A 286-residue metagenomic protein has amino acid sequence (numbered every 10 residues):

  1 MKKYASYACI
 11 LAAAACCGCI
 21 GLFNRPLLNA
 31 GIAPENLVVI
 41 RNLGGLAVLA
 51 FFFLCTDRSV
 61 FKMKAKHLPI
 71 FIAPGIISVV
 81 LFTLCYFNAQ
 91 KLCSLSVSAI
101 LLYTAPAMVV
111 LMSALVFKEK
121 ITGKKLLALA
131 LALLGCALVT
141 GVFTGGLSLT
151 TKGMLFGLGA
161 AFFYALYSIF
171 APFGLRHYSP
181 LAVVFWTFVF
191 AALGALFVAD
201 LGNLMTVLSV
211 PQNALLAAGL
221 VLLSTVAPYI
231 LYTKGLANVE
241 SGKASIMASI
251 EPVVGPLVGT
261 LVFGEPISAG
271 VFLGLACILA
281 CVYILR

Functional and structural regions predicted by a protein language model:
M1-I40, G146-F173, L193: Glycine-/small-residue-enriched transmembrane alpha-helix faces in small-molecule transporters and effluxers
A8, I40, V79, T83 (+3 more regions): Helix-helix packing/entry segments at the starts of transmembrane helices
G18-C19, L43-A47, L133, V189-L193 (+2 more regions): Small-residue-rich packing faces within the transmembrane alpha-helices of Major Facilitator Superfamily
C19-G21, A50-S96, L138, V221-V239: Specific transmembrane alpha-helical segments of multi-pass solute transporters/efflux pumps, especially DMT/EamA
L22-P34, V60-F61, K91, T140-K152 (+2 more regions): Membrane-interface helix termini and inter-helical loops of multi-pass transporters
L27, L37, R41, A89 (+9 more regions): Hydrophobic/aromatic residues within transmembrane alpha-helices of multi-pass small-molecule transporters
L49, F53, I72, M112 (+4 more regions): Hydrophobic transmembrane alpha-helices of multi-pass small-molecule transport proteins
A65-K66, L102, K118-L138, L147-M154 (+2 more regions): Loop-to-transmembrane alpha-helix entry segments
